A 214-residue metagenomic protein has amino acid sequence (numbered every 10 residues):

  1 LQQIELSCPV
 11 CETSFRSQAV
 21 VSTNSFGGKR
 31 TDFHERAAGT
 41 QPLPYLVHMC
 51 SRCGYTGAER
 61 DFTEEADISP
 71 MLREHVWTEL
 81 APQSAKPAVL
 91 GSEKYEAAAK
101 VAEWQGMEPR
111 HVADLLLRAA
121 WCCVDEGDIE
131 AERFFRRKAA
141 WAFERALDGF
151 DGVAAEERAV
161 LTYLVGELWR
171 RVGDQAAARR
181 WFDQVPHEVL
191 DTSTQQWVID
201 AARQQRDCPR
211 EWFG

Functional and structural regions predicted by a protein language model:
L1-E74: N-terminal cysteine/histidine-rich coordination modules
S69-D128, E156-R171, D200, Q204 (+1 more regions): Amphipathic alpha-helical repeat scaffolds of TPR domains
A99-E103, A140-D148, Q184-V189: Amphipathic alpha-helical segments of tetratricopeptide repeats
Q105-M107, A131, V153, L190-T194 (+1 more regions): Structural signature of alpha-solenoid helical repeat scaffolds
A146-R158, H187-Q204: Boundary/linker segments of alpha-helical solenoid repeat arrays
Q175-W181: Mixed-charge, glycine-accented linear interaction segment located at domain edges/termini
